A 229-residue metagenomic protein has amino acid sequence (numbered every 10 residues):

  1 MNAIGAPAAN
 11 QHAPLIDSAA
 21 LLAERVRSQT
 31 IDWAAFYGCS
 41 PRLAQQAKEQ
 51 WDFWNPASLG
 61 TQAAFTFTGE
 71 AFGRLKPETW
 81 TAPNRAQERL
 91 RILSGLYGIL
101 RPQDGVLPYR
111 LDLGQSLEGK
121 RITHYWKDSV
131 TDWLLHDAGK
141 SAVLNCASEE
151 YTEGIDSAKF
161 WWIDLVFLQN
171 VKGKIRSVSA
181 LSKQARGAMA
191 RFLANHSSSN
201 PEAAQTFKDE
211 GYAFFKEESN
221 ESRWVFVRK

Functional and structural regions predicted by a protein language model:
M1-L111, E118, V227: Near-N-terminal "mature-domain entry" segment
P77-K229: Internal, well-folded beta-alpha domain core
